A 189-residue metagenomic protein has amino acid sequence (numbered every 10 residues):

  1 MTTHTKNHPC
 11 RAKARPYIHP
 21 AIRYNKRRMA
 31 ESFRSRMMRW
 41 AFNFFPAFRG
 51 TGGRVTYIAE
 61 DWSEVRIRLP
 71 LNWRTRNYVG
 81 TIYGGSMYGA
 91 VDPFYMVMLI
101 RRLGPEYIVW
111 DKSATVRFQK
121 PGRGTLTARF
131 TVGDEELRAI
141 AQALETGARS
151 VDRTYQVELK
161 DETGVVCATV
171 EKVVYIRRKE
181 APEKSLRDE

Functional and structural regions predicted by a protein language model:
M1-T3, A12-R15: Short, low-complexity intrinsically disordered segments enriched in A/P/G/S/L with frequent Arg, especially at protein
T5, P9, I18-P20: Short hydrophobic alpha-helical segments enriched in small aliphatic residues
H19-G50, R74, Y78: Alpha-helical membrane-targeting segments
A21-R28, S32, G122-R123, G133-E189: HotDog/MaoC-like acyl-thioester-processing domains
G50-T81: Catalytic strand-loop segment that frames the active site of acyl-thioester-processing enzymes
G50-V55, K112-F118, I140-Q142: Short structured motifs
T75-F94: Hot-dog-fold acyl-thioester-processing enzymes
M98-E135: Hydrophobic beta-strand-centered segment that forms part of the acyl-chain substrate-binding groove
